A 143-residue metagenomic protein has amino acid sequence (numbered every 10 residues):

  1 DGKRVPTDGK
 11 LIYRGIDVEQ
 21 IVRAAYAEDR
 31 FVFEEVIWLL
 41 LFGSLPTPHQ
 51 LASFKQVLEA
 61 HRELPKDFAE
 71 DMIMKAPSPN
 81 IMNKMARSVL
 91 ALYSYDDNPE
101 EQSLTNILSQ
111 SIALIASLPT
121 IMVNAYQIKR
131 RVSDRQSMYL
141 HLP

Functional and structural regions predicted by a protein language model:
D1-P143: Hydrophobic alpha-helical bundle cores within soluble ligand-binding/oligomerization subdomains
